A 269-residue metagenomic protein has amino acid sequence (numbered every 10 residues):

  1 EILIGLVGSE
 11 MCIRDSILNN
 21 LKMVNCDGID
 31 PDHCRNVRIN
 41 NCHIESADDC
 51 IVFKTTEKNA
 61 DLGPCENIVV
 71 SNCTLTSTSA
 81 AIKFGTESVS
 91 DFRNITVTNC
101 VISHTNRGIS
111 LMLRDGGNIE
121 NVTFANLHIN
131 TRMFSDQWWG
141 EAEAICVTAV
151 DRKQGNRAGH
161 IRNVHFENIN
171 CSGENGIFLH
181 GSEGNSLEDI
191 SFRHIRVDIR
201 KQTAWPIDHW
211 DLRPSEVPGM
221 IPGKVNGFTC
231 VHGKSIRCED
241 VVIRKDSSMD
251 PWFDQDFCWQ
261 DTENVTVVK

Functional and structural regions predicted by a protein language model:
E1-G8, C12-I13: Single conserved hydrophobic/aromatic residue that forms the stacking wall/gate of nucleotide- or nucleobase-binding
S9-E10, I17-R237, V241-W259: Glycine- and acidic/polar-rich repeat regions and solenoidal domains
V265-K269: Eukaryotic acidic, Ser/Thr-rich intrinsically disordered low-complexity regions
